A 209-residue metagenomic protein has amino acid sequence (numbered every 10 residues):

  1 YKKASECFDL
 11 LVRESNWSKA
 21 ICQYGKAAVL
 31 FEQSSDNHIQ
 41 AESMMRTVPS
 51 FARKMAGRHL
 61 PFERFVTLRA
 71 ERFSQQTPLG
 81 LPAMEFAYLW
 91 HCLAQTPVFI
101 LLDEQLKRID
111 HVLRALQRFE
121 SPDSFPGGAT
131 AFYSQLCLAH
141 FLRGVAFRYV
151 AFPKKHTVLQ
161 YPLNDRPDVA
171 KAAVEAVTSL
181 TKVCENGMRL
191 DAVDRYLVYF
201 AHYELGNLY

Functional and structural regions predicted by a protein language model:
Y1-S34: A compositional/structural signature marking long, glycine- and acidic/polar-rich segments with frequent tryptophans
A4, A41, V169, A173-A176: Single-residue signature of alpha-solenoid repeat helices
D9-W17, T47-K54, S124-F132, E185-V193: Solenoid-like repeat scaffolds
S18, Q23-Y24, S34, I39-G128: Extracytoplasmic and endomembrane cell-envelope/extracellular-matrix remodeling and assembly machinery
A20, T130, Q135-G144, V174 (+2 more regions): Start-of-helix signal in alpha-solenoid helical-repeat scaffolds, especially tetratricopeptide repeats
A20-A27, E32, L89, L142-G144 (+2 more regions): "A position-specific structural signal for the A-helix of alpha-solenoid helical repeats
Q33-S35, V150, A170: Structural motif corresponding to the intra-repeat A-B loop/turn of tetratricopeptide repeats
